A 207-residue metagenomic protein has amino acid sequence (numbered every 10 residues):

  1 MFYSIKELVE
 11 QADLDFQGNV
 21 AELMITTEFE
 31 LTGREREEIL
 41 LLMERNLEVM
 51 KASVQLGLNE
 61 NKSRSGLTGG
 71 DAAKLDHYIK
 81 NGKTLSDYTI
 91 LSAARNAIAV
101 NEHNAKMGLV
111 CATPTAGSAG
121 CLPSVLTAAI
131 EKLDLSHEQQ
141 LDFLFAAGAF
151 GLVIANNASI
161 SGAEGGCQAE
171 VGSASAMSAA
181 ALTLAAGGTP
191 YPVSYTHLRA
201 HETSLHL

Functional and structural regions predicted by a protein language model:
M1-G108: Generic N-terminal targeting/processing segments that precede catalytic cores or assembly contacts
S86, D134-Q140, G187-S194: Structural helix-adjacent loops and short alpha-helical linkers that scaffold large soluble proteins
I90-A105, T127-N157: Helix-rich "cap/lid" substructures immediately adjacent to catalytic or cofactor-binding pockets
V110-V125, E170-A174: Conserved phosphate/anionic-ligand binding catalytic regions in large, soluble enzymes, centered on
P123-D134, L182-G187: Alpha-helical support elements that line or immediately flank enzyme active sites and cofactor-binding pockets
G148-A174, S204-L207: A structural-propensity feature for long, helix-poor, extended segments
A163-Y195: A contiguous pocket-lining binding segment that forms or flanks enzyme active sites
T196-T203: Conserved small/polar residues in nucleotide/adenosyl-binding loops
